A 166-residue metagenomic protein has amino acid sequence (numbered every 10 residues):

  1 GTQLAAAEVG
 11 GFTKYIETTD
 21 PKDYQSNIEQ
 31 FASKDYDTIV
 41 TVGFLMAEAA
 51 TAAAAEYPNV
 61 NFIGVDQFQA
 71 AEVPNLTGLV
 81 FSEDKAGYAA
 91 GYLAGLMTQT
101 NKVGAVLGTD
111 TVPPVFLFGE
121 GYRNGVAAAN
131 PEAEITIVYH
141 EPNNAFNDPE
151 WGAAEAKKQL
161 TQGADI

Functional and structural regions predicted by a protein language model:
G1-I166: A residue-level marker of the well-folded mature domains of exported/periplasmic proteins
